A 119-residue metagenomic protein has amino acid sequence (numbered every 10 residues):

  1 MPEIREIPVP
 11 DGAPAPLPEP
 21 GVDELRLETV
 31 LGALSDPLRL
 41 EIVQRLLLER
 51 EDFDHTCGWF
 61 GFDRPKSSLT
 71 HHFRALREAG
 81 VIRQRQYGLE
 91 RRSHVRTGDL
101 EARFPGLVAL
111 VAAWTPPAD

Functional and structural regions predicted by a protein language model:
P2-V30, Q44-E49, Q86, R96-D119: Amphipathic alpha-helical dimerization/coiled-coil segments that flank or bridge DNA-binding/regulatory modules
I7, S68-T70, H94: Short amphipathic alpha-helical "recognition" segments used for binding
T29-P65, Y87-D99: N-terminal helix-turn-helix DNA-binding core of bacterial DNA-binding proteins
D36, H72, P105: Conserved acidic functional residues
F53, S67, G80-R83, L107: Amphipathic alpha-helical interaction segments
D54-H55, H72, A112: Short linear functional motifs in flexible/disordered or boundary regions
G58-V81: Canonical helix-turn-helix DNA-binding module
